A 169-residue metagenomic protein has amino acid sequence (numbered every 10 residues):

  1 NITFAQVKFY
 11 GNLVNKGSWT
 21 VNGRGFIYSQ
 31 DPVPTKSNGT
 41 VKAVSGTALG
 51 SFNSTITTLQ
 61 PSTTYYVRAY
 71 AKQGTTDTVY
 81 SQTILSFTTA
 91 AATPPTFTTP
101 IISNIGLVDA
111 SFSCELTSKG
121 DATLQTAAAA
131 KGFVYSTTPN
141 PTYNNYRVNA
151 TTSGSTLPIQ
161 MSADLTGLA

Functional and structural regions predicted by a protein language model:
N1-A169: Short, surface-exposed linear motifs at loops/turns and structural transition points
